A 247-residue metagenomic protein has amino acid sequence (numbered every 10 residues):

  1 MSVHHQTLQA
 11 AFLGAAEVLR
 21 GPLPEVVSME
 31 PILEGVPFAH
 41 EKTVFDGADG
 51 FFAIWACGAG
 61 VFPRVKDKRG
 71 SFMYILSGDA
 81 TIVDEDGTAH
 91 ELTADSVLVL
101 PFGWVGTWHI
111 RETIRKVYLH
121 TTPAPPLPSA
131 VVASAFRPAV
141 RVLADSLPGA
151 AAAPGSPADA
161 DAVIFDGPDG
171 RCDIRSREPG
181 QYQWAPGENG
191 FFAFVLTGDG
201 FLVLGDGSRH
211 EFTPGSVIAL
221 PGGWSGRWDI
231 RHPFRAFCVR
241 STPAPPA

Functional and structural regions predicted by a protein language model:
M1-D49, P123-I174: A short, N-terminal "cap"/entry segment at the start of jelly-roll beta-barrel domains of the cupin/DSBH fold
F38, A48-D67, P168-G187: Conserved short histidine dyad/triad with adjacent acidic residue
R64, I82, K116-L119, W184 (+2 more regions): Short hydrophobic/aromatic-rich beta-strand segments that constitute the beta-sheet cores of beta-sandwich/beta-barrel
D67-I82, P186-L202: Short, conserved beta-strand element in jelly-roll/cupin
A89, A94-S96, F102-P126, G222-P246: Ligand-binding loop in jelly-roll beta-barrel domains
